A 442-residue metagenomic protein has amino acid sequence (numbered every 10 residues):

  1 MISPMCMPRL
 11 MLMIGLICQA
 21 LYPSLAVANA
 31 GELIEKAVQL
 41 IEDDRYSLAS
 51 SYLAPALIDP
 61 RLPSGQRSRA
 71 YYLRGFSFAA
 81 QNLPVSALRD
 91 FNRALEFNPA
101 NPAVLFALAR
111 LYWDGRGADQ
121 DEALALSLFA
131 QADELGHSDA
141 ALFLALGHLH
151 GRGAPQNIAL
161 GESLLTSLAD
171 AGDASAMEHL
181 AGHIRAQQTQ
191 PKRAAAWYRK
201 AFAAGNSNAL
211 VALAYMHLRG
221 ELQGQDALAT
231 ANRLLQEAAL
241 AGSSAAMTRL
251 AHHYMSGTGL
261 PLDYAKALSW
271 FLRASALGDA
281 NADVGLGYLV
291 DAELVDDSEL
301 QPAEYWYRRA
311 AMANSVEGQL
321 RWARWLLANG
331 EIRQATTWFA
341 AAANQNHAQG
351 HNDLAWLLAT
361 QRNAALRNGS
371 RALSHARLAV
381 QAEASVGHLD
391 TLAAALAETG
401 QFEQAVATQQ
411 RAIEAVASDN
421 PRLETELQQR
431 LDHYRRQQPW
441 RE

Functional and structural regions predicted by a protein language model:
L12, L21-F76, N363, R436-P439: N-terminal leader/linker segments that initiate helical-solenoid repeat arrays
Q39, P55-A56, Y72, S77-F78 (+10 more regions): Hydrophobic face of amphipathic alpha-helices that form TPR/SEL1-like repeat modules and related alpha-solenoid
D59-R61, Q66, N98-A100, D114-R116 (+13 more regions): Short helix-capping/linker turns of helical repeat alpha-solenoids
A80-L83, G117, G153, T189 (+4 more regions): Alpha-helical linker/edge segments of TPR/alpha-solenoid repeat scaffolds and analogous pre-/post-domain helices
L366-R367, A382-T391, A397-F402, Q410-E442: Terminal, low-structured helical/coil segments at or just beyond the last alpha-helical repeat
